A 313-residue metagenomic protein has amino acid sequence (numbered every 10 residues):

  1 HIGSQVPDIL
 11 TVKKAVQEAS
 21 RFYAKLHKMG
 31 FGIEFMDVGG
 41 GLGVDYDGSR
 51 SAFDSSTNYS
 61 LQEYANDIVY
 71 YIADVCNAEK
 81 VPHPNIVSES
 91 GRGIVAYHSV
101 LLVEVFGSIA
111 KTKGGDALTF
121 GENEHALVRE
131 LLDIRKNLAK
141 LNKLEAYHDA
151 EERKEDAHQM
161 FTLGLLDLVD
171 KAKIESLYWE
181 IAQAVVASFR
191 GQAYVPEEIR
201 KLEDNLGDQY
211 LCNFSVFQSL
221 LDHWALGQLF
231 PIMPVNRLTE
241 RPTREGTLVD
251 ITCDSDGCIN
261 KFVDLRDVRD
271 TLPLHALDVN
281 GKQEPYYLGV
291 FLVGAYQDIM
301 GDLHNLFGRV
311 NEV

Functional and structural regions predicted by a protein language model:
H1-R50, G91-V95: Conserved alpha/beta-domain cores
D8-V12, G48-Q62, I109-K111: Glycine-rich tight-turn/loop motif centered on a GG-T
K13-A24, A65-I72, V293: Short, hydrophobic/amphipathic alpha-helical packing segments that form internal helix faces or helix-helix interfaces
K28, I33, E63, D67 (+1 more regions): Conduit-forming functional cores of very large proteins
Y59, D67, A73-N77, V81-V313: Charged (often Lys/Glu-rich) extended helix/loop segments that serve as interaction or gating elements
